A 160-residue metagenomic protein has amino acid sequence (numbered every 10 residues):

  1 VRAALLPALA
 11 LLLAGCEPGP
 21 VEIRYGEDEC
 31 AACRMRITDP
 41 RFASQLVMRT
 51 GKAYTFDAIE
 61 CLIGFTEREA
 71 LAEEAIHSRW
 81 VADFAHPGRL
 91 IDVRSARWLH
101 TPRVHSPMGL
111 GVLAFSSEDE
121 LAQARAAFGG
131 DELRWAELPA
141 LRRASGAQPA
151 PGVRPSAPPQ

Functional and structural regions predicted by a protein language model:
L12-G15: C-terminal motif of bacterial Sec signal peptides marking the signal peptidase cleavage site
E17-G19: Bacterial signal peptide processing site
E27: Residues immediately within or flanking Cys/His clusters that coordinate Zn2+ in small zinc-binding modules
C30: Short cysteine-rich clusters marking metal-coordination/redox-active sites
R34: Cys/His-coordinated zinc-binding microdomains
D39-P40: Short, non-ligating residues that shape and space the ligands of small metal-coordination modules and catalytic
K52-L62: Beta-edge loop/turn motif
A75-P149: Thiol/selenol-based redox catalytic cores and closely related redox-interacting motifs
